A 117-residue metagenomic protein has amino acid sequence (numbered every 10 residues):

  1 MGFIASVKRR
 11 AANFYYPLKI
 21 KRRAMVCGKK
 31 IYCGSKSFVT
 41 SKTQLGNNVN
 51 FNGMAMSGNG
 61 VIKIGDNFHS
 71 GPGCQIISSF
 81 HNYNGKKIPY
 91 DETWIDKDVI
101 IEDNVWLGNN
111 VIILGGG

Functional and structural regions predicted by a protein language model:
M1-T40: Extended, small-residue-rich solenoid/repeat segments and analogous flexible loops that form exposed scaffolds
F38-L45, N50-G117: Flexible, glycine/small-residue-enriched loop-and-beta-strand segment within the central core of proteins
